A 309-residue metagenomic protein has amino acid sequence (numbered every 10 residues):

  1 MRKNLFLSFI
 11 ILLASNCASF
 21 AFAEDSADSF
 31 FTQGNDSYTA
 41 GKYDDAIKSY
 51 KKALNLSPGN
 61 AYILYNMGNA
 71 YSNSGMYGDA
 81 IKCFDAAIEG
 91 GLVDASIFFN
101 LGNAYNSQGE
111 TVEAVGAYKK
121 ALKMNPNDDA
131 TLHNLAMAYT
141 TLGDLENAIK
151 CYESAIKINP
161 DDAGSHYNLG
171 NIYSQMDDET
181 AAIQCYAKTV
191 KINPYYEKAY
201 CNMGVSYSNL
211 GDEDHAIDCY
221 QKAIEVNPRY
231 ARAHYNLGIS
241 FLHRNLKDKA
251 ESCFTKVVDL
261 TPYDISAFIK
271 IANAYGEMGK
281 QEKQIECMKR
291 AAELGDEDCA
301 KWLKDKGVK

Functional and structural regions predicted by a protein language model:
M1-N4: Positively charged n-region of N-terminal signal peptides that target proteins for export
S8-N16: Bacterial N-terminal signal peptides
S19-K51, N55: N-terminal leader/linker segments that initiate helical-solenoid repeat arrays
E24-D28, I269-K309: Terminal, low-structured helical/coil segments at or just beyond the last alpha-helical repeat
S26, N60, D94, D128 (+5 more regions): Residue-level recognition of tetratricopeptide repeat
F31-T39, Y62-N73, S96-S107, A130-T141 (+4 more regions): Conserved alpha-helical positions within TPR/SEL1-like repeat arrays
A40-K52, S74-A86, G90, Q108-K120 (+7 more regions): Structural signature of tandem alpha-helical TPR/SEL1-like repeats, specifically the intra-repeat loop/turn
L56, G90-G91, M124, I158 (+4 more regions): Structural marker of alpha-solenoid helical repeat scaffolds
